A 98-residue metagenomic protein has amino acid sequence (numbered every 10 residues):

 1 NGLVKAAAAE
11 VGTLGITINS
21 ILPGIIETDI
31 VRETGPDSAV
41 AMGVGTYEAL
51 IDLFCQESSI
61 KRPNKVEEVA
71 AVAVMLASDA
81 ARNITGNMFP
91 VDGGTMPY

Functional and structural regions predicted by a protein language model:
N1-E10: Conserved catalytic helix of short-chain dehydrogenase/reductases
V4-K5, A70-A73, A77: Short-chain dehydrogenase/reductase
A9-T13, I26, N64, A77: A short hydrophobic alpha-helix cap/turn motif
G12, T17, I84-T85: Short, small/polar-rich loop/turn modules that mediate ligand/substrate recognition or access, typified
T17-E27, A77, P90-D92: Conserved SDR Rossmann-fold cofactor-binding beta-strand/turn motif
L22-E33, D37, A41: Short, flexible catalytic-loop segment of classical short-chain dehydrogenase/reductase
M42-E48, S58-V69, A80: A conserved structural motif in NAD(P)-dependent oxidoreductases
R62, A73-V74, T85-Y98: Short C-terminal tail/terminal secondary-structure segment of NAD(P)H-dependent dehydrogenase/reductase domains
